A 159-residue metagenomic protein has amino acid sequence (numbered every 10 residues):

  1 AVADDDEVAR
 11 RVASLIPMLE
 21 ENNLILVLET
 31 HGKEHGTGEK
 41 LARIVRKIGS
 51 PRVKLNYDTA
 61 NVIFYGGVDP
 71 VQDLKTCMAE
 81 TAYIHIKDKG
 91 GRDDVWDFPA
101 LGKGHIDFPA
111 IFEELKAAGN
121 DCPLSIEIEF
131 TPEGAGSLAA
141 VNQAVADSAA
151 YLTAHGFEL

Functional and structural regions predicted by a protein language model:
A1-L55, F64: Active-site acidic/histidine proton-transfer and metal-coordination neighborhood in alpha/beta enzyme cores
A1-V2, E80, K87, E127: Conserved residues at the C-terminal ends of beta-strands
D6-A13, P17, G38-A42, R46 (+4 more regions): Amphipathic, non-transmembrane alpha-helical secondary structure
E20, K116, T153: Anion (oxyanion) recognition and catalysis
V27-E29, N56-Y57, I63, H85-I86 (+1 more regions): Generic enzyme active-site microenvironment
G38, N61-D121, P132-Q143: Gly/Pro-rich active-site loop or hairpin
P51-R52, D121-P123: Short acidic capping loops at alpha-helix termini that bridge into adjacent secondary structure
L138-L159: C-terminal helical cap(s) of enzyme catalytic domains, especially alpha/beta-barrels
